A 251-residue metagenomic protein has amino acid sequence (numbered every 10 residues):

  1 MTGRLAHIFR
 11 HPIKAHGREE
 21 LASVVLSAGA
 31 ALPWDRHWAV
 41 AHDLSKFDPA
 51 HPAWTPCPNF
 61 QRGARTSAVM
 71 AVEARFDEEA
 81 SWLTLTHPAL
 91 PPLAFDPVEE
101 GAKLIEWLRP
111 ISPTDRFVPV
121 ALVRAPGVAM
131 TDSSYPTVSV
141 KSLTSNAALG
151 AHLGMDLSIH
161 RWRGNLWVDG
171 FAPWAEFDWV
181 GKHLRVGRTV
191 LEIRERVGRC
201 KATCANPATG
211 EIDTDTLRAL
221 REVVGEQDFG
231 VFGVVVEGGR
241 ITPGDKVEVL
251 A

Functional and structural regions predicted by a protein language model:
M1-A251: Metal-cofactor-dependent catalytic cores
